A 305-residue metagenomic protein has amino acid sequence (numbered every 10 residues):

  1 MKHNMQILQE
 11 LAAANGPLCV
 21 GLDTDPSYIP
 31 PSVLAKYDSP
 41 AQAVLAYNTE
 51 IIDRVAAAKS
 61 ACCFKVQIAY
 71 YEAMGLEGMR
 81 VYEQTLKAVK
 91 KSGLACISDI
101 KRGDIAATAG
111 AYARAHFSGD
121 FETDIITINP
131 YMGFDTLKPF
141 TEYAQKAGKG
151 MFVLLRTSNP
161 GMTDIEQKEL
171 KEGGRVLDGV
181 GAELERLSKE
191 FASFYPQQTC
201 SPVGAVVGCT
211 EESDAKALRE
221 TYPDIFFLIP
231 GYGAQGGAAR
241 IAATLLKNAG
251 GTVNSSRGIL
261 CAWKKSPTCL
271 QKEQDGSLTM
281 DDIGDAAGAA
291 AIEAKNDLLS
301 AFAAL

Functional and structural regions predicted by a protein language model:
M1-V66, Y71-Q84, K90-K91, T279-A303: Conserved N-terminal beta1-alpha1 strand-loop-helix module at the mouth
A12-A13, I52-K59, Q84-K91, T141-A147 (+2 more regions): Acidic (Asp/Glu)-rich catalytic clusters
A14-L18, K59-C62, S92-L94, E122-D124 (+4 more regions): Short, well-ordered coil/turn segments that N-cap beta-strands
V20, F64, D99, I126 (+2 more regions): Conserved, mostly hydrophobic/aromatic
D23-S27, A69-Y71, K101-I105, Y131 (+4 more regions): Active-site beta-loop-alpha junctions enriched in small/polar residues
A57-C62, V66-G119, M162, E211-A215: N-terminal active-site wall of soluble small-molecule enzyme domains
I100, D104-G204: Conserved anion-binding
A205, C209-N254, G258-T268: A C-terminal functional module that forms or caps the active site or interfaces directly with catalytic machinery
